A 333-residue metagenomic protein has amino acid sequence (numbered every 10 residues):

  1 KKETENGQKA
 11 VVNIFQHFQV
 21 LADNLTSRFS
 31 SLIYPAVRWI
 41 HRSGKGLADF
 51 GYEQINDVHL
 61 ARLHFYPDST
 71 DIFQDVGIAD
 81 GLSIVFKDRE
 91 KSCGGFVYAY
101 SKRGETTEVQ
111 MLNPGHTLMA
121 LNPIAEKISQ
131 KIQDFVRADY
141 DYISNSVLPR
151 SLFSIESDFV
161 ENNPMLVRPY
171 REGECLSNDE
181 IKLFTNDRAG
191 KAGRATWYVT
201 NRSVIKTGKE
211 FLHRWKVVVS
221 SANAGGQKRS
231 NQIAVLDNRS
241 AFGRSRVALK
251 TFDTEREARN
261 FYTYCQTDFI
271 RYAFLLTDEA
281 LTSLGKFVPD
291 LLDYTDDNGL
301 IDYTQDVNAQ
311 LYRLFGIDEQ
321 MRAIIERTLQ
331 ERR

Functional and structural regions predicted by a protein language model:
K2-D71, S83-K87, F261: Conserved Class I SAM-dependent methyltransferase catalytic core
I33-Y34, A248-K250: Conserved beta-strand segments of the P-loop GTPase G domain that flank and frequently precede/overlap
S69-G243, K250-E319: C-terminal substrate-recognition regions of SAM-dependent nucleic acid methyltransferases
Q320-R333: Short, amphipathic C-terminal "tail helix"
